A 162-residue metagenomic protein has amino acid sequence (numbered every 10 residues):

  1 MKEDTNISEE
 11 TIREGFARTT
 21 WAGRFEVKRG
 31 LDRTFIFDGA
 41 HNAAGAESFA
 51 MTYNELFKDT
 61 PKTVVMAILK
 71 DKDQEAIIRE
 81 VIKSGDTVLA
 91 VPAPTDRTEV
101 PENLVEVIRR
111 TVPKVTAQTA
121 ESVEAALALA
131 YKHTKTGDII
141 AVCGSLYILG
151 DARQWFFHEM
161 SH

Functional and structural regions predicted by a protein language model:
M1-T87: Nucleotide phosphate-binding/pyrophosphate-handling subdomain across enzymes that bind or process nucleotide phosphates
T5, F57, R109-K114, M160-S161: Short helix-capping segments at alpha-helix termini
T34-I36, A43, I78-I139: C-terminal helical cap/extension that packs against the catalytic core of soluble nucleotide-cofactor enzymes
A126, I148-G150: Short, active-site-adjacent cap segments at secondary-structure transitions
S145: Active-site-proximal loop/hinge segments that shape catalytic or ion-binding/gating pockets
F157: Nuclease catalytic cores that cleave nucleic-acid phosphodiester bonds, predominantly acidic two-metal-ion
